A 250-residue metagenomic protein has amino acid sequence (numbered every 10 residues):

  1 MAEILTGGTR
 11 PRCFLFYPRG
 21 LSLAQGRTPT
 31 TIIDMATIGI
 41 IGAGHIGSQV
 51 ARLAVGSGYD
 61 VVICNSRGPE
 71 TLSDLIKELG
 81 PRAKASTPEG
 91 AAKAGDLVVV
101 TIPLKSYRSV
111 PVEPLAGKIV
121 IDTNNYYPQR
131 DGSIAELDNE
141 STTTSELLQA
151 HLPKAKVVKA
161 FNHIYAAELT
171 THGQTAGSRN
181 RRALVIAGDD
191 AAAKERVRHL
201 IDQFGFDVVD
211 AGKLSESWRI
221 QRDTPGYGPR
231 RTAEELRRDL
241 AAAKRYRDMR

Functional and structural regions predicted by a protein language model:
S22, T31-I32: Short, positively charged and aromatic/hydrophobic N-terminal segments
I32-E78: NAD(P)+-binding Rossmann beta1-loop-alpha1 motif at the extreme N-terminus of oxidoreductases
G80-R82, S86-G132: Rossmann-like NAD(P)-binding element
A85, K156-A160, V209-K213: General beta-strand structural signal in soluble alpha/beta enzymes
V112-G117, L152, A176-S178: Short, conserved loop/helix-junction motifs that constitute active-site signature segments in enzyme catalytic cores
N124-A167, H172: Rossmann-fold NAD(P)-binding glycine/threonine-rich loop
R179-R250: Active-site-lining helix/loop region of Rossmann-like oxidoreductase modules
